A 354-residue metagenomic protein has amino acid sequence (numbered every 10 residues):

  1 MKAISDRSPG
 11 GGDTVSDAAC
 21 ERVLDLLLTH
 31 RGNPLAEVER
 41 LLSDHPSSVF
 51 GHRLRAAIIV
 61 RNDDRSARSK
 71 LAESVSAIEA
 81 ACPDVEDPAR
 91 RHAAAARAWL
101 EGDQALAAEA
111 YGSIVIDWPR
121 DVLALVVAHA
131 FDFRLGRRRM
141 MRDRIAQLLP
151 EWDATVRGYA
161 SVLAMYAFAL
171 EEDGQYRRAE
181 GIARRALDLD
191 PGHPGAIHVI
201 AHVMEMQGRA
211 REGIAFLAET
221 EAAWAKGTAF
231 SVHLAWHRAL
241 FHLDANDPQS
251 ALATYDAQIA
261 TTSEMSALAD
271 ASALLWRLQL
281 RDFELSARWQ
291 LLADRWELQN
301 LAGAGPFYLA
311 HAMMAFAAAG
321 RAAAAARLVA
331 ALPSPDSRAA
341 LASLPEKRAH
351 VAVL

Functional and structural regions predicted by a protein language model:
K2, G12-A18, R22-A89, A93-L106 (+3 more regions): Inter-helical turn/loop elements of alpha-helical hairpins
D13-A19, S47-F50, V85-R91, W118-L125 (+6 more regions): Generic helix N-cap/helix-start motif at coil->alpha-helix transitions
V15, R22, R55, A94 (+6 more regions): Structural register within alpha-helical repeat arrays
L26, I59, A98, D132-L135 (+7 more regions): Residue at a conserved register position within TPR or TPR-like alpha-solenoid repeats
P34-R40, R68-C82, A105-V115, R138-W152 (+5 more regions): Alpha-helical repeat scaffolds
R137, Q147-L149, T155-G174, A201 (+3 more regions): Alpha-helical adaptor scaffolds
A146-A245: Internal metal/ion-chelating core segments
H242-L354: Helix-coil-helix junctions within alpha-helical repeat/solenoid scaffolds
